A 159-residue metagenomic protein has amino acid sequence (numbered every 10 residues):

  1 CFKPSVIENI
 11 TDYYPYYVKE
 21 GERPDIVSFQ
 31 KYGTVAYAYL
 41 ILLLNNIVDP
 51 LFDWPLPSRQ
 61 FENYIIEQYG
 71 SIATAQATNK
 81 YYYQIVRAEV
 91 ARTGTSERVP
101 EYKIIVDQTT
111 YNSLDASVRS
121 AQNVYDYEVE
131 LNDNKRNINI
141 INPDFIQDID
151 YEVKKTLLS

Functional and structural regions predicted by a protein language model:
C1-S159: Cell-surface/extracellular proteins and modules involved in cell-wall/glycan interaction or trafficking/anchoring
